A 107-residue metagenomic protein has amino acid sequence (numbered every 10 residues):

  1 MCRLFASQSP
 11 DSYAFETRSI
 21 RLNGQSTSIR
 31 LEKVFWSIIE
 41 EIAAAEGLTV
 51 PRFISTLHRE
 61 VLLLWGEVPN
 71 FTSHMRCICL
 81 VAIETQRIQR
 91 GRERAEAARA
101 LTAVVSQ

Functional and structural regions predicted by a protein language model:
L4-R30: Short Lys/Arg-rich basic patches
D11, F15, I54, R59-E60 (+1 more regions): Non-catalytic regulatory/interaction regions at protein termini and inter-domain linkers
R21-H74, C79: Amphipathic, hydrophobic secondary-structure cores in small proteins
L64-S106: Short, positively charged interaction helices/loops
